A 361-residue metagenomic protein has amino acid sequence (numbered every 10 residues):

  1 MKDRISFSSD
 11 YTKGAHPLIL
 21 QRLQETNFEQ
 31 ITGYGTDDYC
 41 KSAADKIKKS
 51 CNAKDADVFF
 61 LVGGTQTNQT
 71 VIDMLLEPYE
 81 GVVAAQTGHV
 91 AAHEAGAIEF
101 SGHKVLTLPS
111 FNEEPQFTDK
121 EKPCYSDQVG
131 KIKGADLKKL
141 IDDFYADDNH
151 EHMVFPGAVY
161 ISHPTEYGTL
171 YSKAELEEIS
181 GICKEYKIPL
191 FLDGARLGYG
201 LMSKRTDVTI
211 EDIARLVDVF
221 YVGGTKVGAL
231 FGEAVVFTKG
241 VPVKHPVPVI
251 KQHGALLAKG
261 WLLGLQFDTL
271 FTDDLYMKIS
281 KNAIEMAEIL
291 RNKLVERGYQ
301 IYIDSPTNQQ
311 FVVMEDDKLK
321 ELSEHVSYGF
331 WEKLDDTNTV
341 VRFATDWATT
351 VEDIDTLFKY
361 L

Functional and structural regions predicted by a protein language model:
H16-G64, A85-A91, A97: Conserved N-terminal alpha-helix of the aminotransferase class I/II PLP-enzyme fold
M74-A92, Q116-Y125: Conserved PLP-anchoring active-site segment centered on the Schiff-base-forming lysine
P78-Y79, E288-L361: Conserved C-terminal alpha-helix-loop-beta "cap" of PLP-dependent enzymes that closes/shapes the active-site mouth
V82-K104, F111-N112: Substrate-binding/gating loop at the entrance of the active-site cleft, primarily in PLP-dependent aminotransferase-like
G102-G157, I161-P164, Y171-E175: PLP-dependent aminotransferase-class I/II
F111, F155-G157, L170, S203 (+2 more regions): Active-site C-terminal subdomain of aminotransferase-like
Y171-S203: Catalytic PLP-binding core of fold-type I/II PLP enzymes
